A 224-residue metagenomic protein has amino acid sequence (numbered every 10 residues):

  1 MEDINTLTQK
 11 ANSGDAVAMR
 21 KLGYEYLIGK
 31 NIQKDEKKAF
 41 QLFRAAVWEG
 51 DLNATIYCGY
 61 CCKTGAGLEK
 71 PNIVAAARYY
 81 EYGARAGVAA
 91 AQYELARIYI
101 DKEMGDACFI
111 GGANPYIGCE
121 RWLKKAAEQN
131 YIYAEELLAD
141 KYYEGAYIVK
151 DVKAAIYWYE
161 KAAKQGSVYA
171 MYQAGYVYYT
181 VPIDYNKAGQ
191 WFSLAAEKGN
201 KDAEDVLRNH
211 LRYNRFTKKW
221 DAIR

Functional and structural regions predicted by a protein language model:
M1-E2, K201-R224: Terminal, low-structured helical/coil segments at or just beyond the last alpha-helical repeat
M1-K30: N-terminal segments that cap or nucleate solenoid repeat domains
S13-D15, I28-K30, E49-L52, T64-A66 (+7 more regions): Short helix-capping/linker turns of helical repeat alpha-solenoids
K21-I28, I32, T55-T64, E94-C108 (+4 more regions): Hydrophobic face of amphipathic alpha-helices that form TPR/SEL1-like repeat modules and related alpha-solenoid
D184-K201, R208: TPR/TPR-like (Sel1-like) alpha-helical repeat modules
